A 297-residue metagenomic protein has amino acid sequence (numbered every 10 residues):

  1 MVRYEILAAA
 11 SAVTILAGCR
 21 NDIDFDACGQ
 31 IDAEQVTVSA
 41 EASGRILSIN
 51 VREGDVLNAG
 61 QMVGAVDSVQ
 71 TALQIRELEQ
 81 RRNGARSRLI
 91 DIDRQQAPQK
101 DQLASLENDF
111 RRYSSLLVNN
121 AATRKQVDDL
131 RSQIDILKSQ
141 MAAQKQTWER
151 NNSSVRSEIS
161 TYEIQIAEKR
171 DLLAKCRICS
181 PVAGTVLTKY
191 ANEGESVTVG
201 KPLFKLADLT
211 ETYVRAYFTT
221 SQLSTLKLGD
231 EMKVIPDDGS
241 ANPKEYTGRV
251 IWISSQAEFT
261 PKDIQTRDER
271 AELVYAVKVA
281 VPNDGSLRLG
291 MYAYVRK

Functional and structural regions predicted by a protein language model:
R3-A10: Sec-dependent signal peptide recognition, specifically the positively charged N-region followed immediately by
I15-G18: C-terminal motif of bacterial Sec signal peptides marking the signal peptidase cleavage site
D24-D26, L73, E77-R88, R94 (+2 more regions): Extended amphipathic alpha-helical segments
D24-S87, V118-Q126, T188-N192, T219-S221 (+2 more regions): Long, amphipathic coiled-coil "stalk"/hairpin helices in large membrane-associated assemblies
Q30-I31, I46-R52, V56-M62, E168-L172 (+3 more regions): Surface-exposed patches in structured soluble domains
S39, Q256-R267: Short, solvent-exposed secondary-structure boundary/capping segments
D93-N108, V118-R124: Extended alpha-helical coiled-coil "stalk/arm" regions that act as elongated linkers or oligomerization scaffolds
F218-Y246, A271-V295: Surface-exposed connector loops and short turns at secondary-structure junctions
